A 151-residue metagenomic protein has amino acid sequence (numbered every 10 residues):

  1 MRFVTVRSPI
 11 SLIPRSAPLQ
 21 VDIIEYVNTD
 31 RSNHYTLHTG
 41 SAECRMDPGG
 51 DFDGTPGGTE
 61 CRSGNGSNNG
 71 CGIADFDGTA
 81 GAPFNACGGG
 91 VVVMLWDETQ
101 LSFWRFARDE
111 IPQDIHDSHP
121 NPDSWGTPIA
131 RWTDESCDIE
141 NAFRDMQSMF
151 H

Functional and structural regions predicted by a protein language model:
M1-H151: GH16 jelly-roll
